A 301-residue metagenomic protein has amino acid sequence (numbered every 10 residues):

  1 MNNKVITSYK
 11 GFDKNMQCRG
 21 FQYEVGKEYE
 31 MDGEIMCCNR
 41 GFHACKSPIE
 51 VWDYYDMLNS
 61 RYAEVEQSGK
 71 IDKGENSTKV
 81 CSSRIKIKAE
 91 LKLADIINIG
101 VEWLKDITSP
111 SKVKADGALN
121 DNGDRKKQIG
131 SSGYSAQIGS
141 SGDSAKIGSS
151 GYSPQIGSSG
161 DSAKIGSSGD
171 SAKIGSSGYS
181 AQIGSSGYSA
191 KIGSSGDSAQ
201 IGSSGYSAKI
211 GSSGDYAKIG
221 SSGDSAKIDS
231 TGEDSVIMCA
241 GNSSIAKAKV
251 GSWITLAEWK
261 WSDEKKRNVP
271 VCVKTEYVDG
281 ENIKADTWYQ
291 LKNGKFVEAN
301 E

Functional and structural regions predicted by a protein language model:
M1-E301: Short, glycine-biased loop/turn motifs at secondary-structure junctions and in low-complexity Ser/Thr/Pro-rich termini
